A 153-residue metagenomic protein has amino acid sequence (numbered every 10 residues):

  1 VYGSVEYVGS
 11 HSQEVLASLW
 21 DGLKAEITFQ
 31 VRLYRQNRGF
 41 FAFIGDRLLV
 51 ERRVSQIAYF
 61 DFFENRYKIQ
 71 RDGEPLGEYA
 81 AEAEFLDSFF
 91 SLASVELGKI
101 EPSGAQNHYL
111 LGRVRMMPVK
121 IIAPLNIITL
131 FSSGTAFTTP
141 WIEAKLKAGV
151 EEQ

Functional and structural regions predicted by a protein language model:
V1, L19-D21, P102: Hydrophobic beta-strand core residues of beta-sandwich domains
V1-G9, L23-E26, N107-L110: Contiguous beta-strand segments within globular domains
S4-H11, Q36-G39, R47, S88-S91: A short linear-motif detector with a strong N-terminal bias
Y7-H11, A25-N37, V114-K120: Beta-strand elements of well-folded, non-transmembrane domains
S10, E14-L16, S88-S103: Signal that preferentially marks extracellular ectodomain short beta-strand elements of beta-sandwich modules
V15-F85: Structured domain cores in non-transmembrane regions
E26, G39-F40, L92-A93, S133-G134 (+1 more regions): Short, intrinsically disordered/low-complexity patches at protein termini and at juxtamembrane boundaries
L97-Q153: Glycine-rich, aromatic-bearing surface loops/beta-hairpins
